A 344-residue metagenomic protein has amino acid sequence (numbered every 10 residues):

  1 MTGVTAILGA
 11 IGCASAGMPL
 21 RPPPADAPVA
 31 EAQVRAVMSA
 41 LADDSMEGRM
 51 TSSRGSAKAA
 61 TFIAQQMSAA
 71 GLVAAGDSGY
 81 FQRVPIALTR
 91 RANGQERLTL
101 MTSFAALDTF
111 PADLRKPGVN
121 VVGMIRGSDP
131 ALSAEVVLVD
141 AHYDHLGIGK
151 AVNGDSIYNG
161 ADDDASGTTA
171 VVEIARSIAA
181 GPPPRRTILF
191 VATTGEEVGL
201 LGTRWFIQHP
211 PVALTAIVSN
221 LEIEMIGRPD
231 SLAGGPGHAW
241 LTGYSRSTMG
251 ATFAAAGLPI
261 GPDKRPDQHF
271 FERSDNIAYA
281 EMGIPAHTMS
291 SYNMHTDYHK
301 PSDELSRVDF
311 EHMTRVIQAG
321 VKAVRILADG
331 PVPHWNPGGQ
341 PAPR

Functional and structural regions predicted by a protein language model:
T2-G12: Bacterial N-terminal signal peptides
C13-A75, A134-V136, P337: N-terminal hydrophobic or amphipathic helices/low-complexity stretches enriched in small/hydrophobic/Pro/Gly
L20-P28, D44-R54, A69, L107-A112 (+7 more regions): Second-shell loop/turn segments in exported
V29, Q33-A36, A40, R54-A69 (+9 more regions): Extracytoplasmic/secreted proteins, especially bacterial periplasmic and envelope-associated proteins
R49-R126: A non-catalytic alpha/beta surface segment that caps or lines the substrate-entry region of metallo-dependent hydrolase
V121-G123, E135-G199, G320: Alpha-helical metal-binding/catalytic segments enriched in His/Glu/Asp
P183, T193-T288, Y292-D297: Metal-dependent peptidase/peptidase-like ectodomains
T296-R344: His/Asp/Glu-rich mid-to-C-terminal helical/loop segments that flank catalytic regions of hydrolases
